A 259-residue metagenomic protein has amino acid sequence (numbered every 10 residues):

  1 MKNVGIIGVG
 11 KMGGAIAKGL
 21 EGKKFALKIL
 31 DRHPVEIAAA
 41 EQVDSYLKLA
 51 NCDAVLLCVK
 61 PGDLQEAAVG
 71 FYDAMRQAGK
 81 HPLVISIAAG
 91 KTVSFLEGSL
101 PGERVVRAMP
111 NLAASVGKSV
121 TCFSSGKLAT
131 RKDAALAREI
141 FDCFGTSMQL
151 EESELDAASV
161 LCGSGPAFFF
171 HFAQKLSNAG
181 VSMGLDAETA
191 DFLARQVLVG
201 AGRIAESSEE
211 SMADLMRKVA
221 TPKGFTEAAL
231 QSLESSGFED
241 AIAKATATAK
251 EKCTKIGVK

Functional and structural regions predicted by a protein language model:
M1-Y46, S119, V181-S182: NAD(P)+-binding Rossmann beta1-loop-alpha1 motif at the extreme N-terminus of oxidoreductases
G13, C52, L64, A68 (+10 more regions): A general structural signal for well-ordered alpha-helical segments in protein cores
I16-K18, V35-I37, D44-F123: Rossmann-like NAD(P)(H) cofactor-binding subdomain of soluble oxidoreductases
L49, L64, D186-L193, L215 (+1 more regions): Small-residue helix-packing motif on alpha-helices
F95-R104, V120-A158, F170-S207, K252-C253: Internal alpha-helical scaffold of NAD(P)-dependent oxidoreductase catalytic cores
A158-A167, M216: A short glycine-threonine-serine/GTX helix/turn-capping micro-motif
R195-K259: NAD(P)-dependent Rossmann-like dehydrogenase/reductase catalytic/cofactor-binding core
